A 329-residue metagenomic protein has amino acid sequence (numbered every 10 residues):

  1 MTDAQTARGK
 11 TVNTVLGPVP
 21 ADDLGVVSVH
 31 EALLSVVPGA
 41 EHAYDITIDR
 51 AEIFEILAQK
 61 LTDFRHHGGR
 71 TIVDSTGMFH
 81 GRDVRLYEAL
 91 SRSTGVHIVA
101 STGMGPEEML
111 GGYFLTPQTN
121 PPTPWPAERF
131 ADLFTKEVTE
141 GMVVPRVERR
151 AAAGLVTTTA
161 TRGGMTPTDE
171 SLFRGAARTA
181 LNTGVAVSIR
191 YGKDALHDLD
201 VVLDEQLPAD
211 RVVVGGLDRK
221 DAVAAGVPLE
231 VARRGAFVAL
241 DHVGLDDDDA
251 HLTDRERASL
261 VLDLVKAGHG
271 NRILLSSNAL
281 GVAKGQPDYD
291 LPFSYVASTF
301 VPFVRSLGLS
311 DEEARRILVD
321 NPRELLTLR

Functional and structural regions predicted by a protein language model:
T2-G17, S294-R329: Mid-to-C-terminal alpha-helical segments outside catalytic/metal-binding sites
T6-A40: Replace "His-x-His-based motif
G25-L34, H42-H97, A127-A151: Alpha-helical scaffold segments that flank or form the walls of functional sites
H30, I72, A180, V238 (+3 more regions): Divalent metal-coordination and catalytic microenvironments
V37-E41, V84, L110-G112, A195-V202 (+3 more regions): Histidine/acidic-residue-rich catalytic or RNA/ligand-binding cores of hydrolases and nuclease-related proteins
A89-S93, H97-V99, G103-N182, F237 (+1 more regions): Active-site gating/metal-coordination segments in enzymes
A177, L181-S259, D263, R272-I273: Catalytic pocket-lining loop regions of alpha/beta-barrel enzymes, especially the amidohydrolase/enolase/GH5 lineages
R190, D241-V243, H269-D290, A314: Short acidic/histidine-rich active-site segments
